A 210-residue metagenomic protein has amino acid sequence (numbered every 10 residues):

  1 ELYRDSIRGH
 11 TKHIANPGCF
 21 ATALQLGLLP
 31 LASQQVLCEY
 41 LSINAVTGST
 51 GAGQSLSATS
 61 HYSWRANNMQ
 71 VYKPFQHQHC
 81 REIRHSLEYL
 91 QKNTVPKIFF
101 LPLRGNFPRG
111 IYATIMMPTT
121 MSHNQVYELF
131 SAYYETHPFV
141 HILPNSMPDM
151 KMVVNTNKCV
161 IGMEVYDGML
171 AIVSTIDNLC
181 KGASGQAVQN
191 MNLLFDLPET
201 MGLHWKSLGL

Functional and structural regions predicted by a protein language model:
E1-N67, Y72-P74, K92-N93, E164-Y166 (+2 more regions): N-terminal Rossmann-like NAD(P) cofactor-binding subdomain of oxidoreductases, focused on the glycine-rich
K12-H13, L41-S42, I98, V140-H141 (+1 more regions): Structural motif
C19-L26, P74-E82, Q125, T156 (+2 more regions): Conserved active-site and cofactor/substrate-binding residues in soluble primary-metabolism enzymes
L29, S33, H85, Q189 (+1 more regions): Short, well-ordered alpha-helices that flank and scaffold nucleotide-derived cofactor binding pockets
V71-F75, L103-R104, D149-V153: Short Gly/Pro-enriched turn/cap motifs at secondary-structure boundaries
F75-L143: C-terminal substrate-binding/catalytic lobe of Rossmann-fold NAD(P)-dependent dehydrogenases
A113-L210: C-terminal active-site/capping subdomain that shapes the small-molecule cofactor and substrate pocket of enzyme
